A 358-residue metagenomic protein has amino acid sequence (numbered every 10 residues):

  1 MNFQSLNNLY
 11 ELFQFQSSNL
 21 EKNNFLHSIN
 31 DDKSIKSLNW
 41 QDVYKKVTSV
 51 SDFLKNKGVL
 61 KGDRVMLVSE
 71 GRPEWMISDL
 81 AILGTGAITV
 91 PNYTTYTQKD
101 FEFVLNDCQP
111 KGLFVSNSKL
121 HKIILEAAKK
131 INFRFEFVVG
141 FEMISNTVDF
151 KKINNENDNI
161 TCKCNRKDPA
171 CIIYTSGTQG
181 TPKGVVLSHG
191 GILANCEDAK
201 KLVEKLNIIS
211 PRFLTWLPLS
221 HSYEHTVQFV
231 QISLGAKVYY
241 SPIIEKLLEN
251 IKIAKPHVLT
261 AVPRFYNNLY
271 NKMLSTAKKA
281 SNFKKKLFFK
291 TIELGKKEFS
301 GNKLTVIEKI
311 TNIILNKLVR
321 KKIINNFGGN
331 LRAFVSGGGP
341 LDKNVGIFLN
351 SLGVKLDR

Functional and structural regions predicted by a protein language model:
K22-N24, E156-Y174, T181, L206-R212: Conserved pre-ATP/AMP-binding loop-to-beta segment of ANL
L26-R72, M76-L80, T97-E102, H189-G190: Conserved AMP-binding/adenylate-forming core of the ANL superfamily
D32, K122-R166, M273-K322: ANL superfamily adenylate-forming
S37-W40, A170-C196: Conserved AMP-binding A3 loop
K57, G84-F150: Structural core segment of the AMP-binding/adenylate-forming
R64, E70-V90, T94-Q98, N106-G112 (+3 more regions): A short helix-loop-beta submotif of the ANL/AMP-binding
T94-E126, N195-L214, I244-V258, N326: Conserved ATP-dependent adenylate/AMP-binding module captured primarily in the ANL superfamily
L193-R212, L219-R320, N330, K355: Conserved AMP-binding/adenylation subdomain of ANL enzymes
